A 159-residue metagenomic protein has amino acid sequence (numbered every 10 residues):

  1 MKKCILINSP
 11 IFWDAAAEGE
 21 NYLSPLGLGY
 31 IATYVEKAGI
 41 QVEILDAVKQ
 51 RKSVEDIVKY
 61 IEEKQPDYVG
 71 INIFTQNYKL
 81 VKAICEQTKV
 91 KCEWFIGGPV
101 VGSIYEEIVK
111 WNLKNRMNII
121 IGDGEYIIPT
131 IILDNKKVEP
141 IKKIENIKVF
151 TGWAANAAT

Functional and structural regions predicted by a protein language model:
K2, Y34-W153: Glycine-rich beta-alpha loop elements in corrinoid/cobalamin-binding modules across cobalamin-dependent enzymes
N8-W13: Short polar catalytic/cofactor-binding loops
D14-L28: Glycine- and acidic-residue-enriched helix-capping/strand-helix junction motifs
L23, V149-T159: Radical SAM [4Fe-4S] cluster-binding motif and immediate context
G29, T33: N-terminal G-site helix/loop of the GST-like fold
